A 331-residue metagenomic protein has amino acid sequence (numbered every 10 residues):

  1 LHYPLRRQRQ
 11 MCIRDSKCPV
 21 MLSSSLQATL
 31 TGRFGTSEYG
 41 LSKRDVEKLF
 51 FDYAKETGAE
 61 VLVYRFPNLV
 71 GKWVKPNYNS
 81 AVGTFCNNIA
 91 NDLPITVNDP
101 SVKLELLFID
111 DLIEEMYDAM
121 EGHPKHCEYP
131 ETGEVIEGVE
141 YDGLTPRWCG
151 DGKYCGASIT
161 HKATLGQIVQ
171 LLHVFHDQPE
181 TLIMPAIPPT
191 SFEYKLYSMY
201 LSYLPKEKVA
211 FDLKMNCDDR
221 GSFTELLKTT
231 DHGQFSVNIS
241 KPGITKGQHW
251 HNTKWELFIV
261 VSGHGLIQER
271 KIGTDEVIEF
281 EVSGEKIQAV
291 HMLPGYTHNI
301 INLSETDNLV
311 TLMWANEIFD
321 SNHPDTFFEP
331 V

Functional and structural regions predicted by a protein language model:
L1-I13: Single conserved hydrophobic/aromatic residue that forms the stacking wall/gate of nucleotide- or nucleobase-binding
F34-P67, S80-N91: Active-site Tyr-X1-5-Lys
V74-T84, S101-G122, G166-Q170: Substrate-positioning beta->alpha
D111, D118-L213: Mid/C-terminal beta-alpha module of Rossmann-like enzyme folds, strongest in SDR-family dehydrogenases/epimerases
E207-Q248: A short glycine-rich, His/Asp/Glu-containing loop-to-beta-strand
T253-I272: Glycine- and acidic-residue-biased ligand/ion/polar-headgroup-sensing regions
K271-G295, N299: Short acidic-glycine-tyrosine-enriched beta hairpin
G273-E276, I301-V331: Double-stranded beta-helix
